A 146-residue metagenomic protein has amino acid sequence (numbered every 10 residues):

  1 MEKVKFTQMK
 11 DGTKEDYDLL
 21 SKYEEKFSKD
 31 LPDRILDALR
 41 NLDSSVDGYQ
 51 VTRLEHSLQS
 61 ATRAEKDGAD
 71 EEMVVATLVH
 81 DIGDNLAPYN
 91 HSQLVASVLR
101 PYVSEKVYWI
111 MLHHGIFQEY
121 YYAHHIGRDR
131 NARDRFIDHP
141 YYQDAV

Functional and structural regions predicted by a protein language model:
M1-L78, I82-V146: Metal-dependent phosphohydrolase cores
